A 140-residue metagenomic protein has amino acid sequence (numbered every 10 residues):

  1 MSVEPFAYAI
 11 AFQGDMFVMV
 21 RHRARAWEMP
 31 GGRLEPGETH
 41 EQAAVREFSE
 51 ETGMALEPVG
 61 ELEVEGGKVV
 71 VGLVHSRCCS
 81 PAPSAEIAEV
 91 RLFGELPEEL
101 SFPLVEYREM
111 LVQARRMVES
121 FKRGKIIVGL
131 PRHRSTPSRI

Functional and structural regions predicted by a protein language model:
M1-F17: Conserved N-terminal beta-strand and adjoining loop/helix that marks the start of the Nudix/MutT-like hydrolase domain
S2-P5, W27, G67-V70: Short, mixed-charge, low-aromatic patches
A9, A26, V90-R91: A residue-level structural signature of the nucleotidyltransferase/glycosyltransferase Rossmann-like core
I10, M19, V69-V71: Conserved hydrophobic/aromatic beta-strand scaffold that supports enzyme active sites
F12-E50: Conserved Nudix-box catalytic region and its N-terminal flanking loop in Nudix hydrolases and closely related
L34-F121: Unchanged
R123, G129-P137: Hydrophobic, aromatic-enriched interface-forming segments
